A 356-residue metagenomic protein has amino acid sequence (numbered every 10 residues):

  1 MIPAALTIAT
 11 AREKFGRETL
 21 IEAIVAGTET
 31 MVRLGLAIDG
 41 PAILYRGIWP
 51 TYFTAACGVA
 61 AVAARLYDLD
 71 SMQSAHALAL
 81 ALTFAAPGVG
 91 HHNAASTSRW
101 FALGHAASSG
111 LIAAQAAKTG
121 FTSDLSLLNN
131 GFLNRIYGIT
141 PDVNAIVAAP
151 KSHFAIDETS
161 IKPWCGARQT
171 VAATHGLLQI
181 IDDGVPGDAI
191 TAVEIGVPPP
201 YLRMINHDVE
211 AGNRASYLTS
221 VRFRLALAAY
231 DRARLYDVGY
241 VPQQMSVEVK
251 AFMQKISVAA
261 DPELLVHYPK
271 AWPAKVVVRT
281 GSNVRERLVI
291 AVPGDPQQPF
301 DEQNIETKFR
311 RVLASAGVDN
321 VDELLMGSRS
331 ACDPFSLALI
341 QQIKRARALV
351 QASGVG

Functional and structural regions predicted by a protein language model:
M1-L34, I38: Hydrophobic alpha-helical hairpins/lids featuring a short glycine-rich hinge
M1-P3, T7-I8, R46-L66, H76-A145: Amphipathic alpha-helical interface segments
R12-I21, D68-A75, T122-S126: Structural helix-adjacent loops and short alpha-helical linkers that scaffold large soluble proteins
T19-I24, A42-A56, F101-H105, G166 (+1 more regions): Active-site nucleophile and cofactor-binding loops and adjacent substrate-binding regions of central metabolic enzymes
E22-L36, Q73-A85, Y137: Short, charged, amphipathic alpha-helices and their helix-cap/turn boundaries
A37-P41, H92, F154: Acidic/His metal-coordination segments adjacent to aromatic residues that form catalytic metal sites in metalloenzymes
Y67-M72, D183-G187: Secondary-structure transition/capping motifs at alpha-helix termini and the adjoining loop/turn into the next element
N93, S98-S108, Q115-G356: Terminal-appendage/accessory-domain detector
